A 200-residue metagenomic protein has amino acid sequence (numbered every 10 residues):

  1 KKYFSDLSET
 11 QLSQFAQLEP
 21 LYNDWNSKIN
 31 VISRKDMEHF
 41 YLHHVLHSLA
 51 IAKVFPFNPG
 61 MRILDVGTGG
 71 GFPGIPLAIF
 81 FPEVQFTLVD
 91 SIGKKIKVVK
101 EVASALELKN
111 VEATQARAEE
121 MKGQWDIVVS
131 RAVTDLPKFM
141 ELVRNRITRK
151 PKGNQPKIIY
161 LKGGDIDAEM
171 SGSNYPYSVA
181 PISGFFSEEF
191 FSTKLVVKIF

Functional and structural regions predicted by a protein language model:
K2-L64, K94-V111: Class I SAM-dependent transferase core
Y22, L77, K162, I199: Residue-level signal for inorganic ion chemistry
L49-S130, M140: Conserved SAM/SAH cofactor-binding pocket of Class I
A132-D135, I166: Short glycine-rich anion-binding loops that position phosphate/pyrophosphate groups of nucleotides and phosphorylated
M140-P156: A short glycine-rich, Lys/Arg-flanked "PGG" loop and its adjoining helix->strand segment in the class I
P151-D167: Conserved beta-strand signature within the Rossmann-like core of class I S-adenosyl-L-methionine
G164-F200: Active-site capping/gating segments
